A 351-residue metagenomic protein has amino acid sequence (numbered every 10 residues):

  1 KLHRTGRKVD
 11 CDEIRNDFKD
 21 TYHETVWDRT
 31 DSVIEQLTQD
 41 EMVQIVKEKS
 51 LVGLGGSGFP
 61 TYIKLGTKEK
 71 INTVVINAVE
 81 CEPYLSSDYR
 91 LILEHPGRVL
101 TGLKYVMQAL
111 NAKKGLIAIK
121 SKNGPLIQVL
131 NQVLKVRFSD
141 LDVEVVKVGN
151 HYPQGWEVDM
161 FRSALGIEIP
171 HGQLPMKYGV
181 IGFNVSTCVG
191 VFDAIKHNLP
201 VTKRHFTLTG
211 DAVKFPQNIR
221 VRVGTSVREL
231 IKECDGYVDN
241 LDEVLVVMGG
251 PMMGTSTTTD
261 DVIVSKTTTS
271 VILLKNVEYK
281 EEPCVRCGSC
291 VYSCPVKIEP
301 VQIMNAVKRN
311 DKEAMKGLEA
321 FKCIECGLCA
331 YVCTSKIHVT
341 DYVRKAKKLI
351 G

Functional and structural regions predicted by a protein language model:
K1-D140, V146-R162, R286, L318-F321 (+2 more regions): Iron-sulfur-cluster electron-transfer modules
C11-D12, S50-V52, N72-V75, E82 (+11 more regions): Structural motif
I45, K49, G53, V106-L110 (+12 more regions): Change "in soluble alpha/beta enzymes" to "in soluble alpha/beta proteins
G55-S57, S226, C290: Gly/Ser/Thr-rich beta-alpha loop segments that engage phosphate groups in nucleotides
K68, D211, R222-S226, G250-M252 (+3 more regions): A short acidic Gly-Thr/Ser loop motif
K113-V227, E233-V238, G250: Hydrophobic alpha-helical positions that pack around
H151-Q154, M160-E168, G236-V285: Active-site gating/interface segments in enzymes
T269-E281, S289-V291, P295-Y331, K336-G351: Ferredoxin-type iron-sulfur electron-transfer modules in oxidoreductases and energy-metabolism complexes
